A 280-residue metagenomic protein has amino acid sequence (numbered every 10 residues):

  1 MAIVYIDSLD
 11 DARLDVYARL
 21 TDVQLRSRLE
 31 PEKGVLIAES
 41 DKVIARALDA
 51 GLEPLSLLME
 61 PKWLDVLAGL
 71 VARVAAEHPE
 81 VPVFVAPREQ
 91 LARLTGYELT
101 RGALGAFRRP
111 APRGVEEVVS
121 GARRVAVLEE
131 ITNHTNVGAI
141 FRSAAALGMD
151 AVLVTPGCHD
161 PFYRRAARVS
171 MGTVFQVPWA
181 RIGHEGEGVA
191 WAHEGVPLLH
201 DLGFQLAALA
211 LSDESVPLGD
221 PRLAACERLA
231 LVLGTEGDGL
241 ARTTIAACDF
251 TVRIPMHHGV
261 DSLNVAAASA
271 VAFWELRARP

Functional and structural regions predicted by a protein language model:
M1-A72, H159: Boundary-proximal intrinsically disordered activation/regulatory segments immediately upstream of a helical core
V4, E77, F84-V85, F107-E214: RNA substrate-binding interface of SAM-dependent RNA methyltransferases
K62-L64, R88-Q90, G157-H159, I182-E185 (+2 more regions): Short, acidic/turn-prone active-site loops that include or flank metal/cofactor- and phosphate-binding residues
R73-A75, G102-A103, V169-T173, A224-E227: Short, hinge-like loop/turn segments at secondary-structure boundaries
R73-G96, A180: A glycine-rich helix N-cap at a beta->alpha junction
G105, S143-L147, P161-F175, R242-P280: Structured adenosyl-cofactor binding patch, chiefly the S-adenosyl-L-methionine
A207-H258: Active-site/ligand-binding-proximal alpha/beta "capping" segment
